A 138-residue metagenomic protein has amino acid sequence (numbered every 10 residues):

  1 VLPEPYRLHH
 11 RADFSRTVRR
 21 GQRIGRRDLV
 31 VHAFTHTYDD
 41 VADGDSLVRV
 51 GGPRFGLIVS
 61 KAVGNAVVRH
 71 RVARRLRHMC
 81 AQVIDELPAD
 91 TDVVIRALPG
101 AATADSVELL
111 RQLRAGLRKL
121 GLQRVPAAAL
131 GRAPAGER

Functional and structural regions predicted by a protein language model:
V1-R138: Positively charged, solvent-exposed patches that mediate nucleic-acid binding
